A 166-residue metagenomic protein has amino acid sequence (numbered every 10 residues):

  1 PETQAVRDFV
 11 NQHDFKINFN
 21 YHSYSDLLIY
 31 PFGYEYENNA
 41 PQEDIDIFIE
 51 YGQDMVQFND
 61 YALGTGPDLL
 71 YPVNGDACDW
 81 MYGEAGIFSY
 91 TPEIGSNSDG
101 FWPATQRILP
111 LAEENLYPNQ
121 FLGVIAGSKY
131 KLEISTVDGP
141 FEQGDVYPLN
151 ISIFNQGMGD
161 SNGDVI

Functional and structural regions predicted by a protein language model:
P1-V137, E142-V146: Metallocarboxypeptidase
Y90, L149-I151, V165: Hydrophobic residues positioned within well-ordered beta-strands of beta-sheet architectures
Q143-D160: Short beta-strand elements of extracellular/lumenal beta-sandwich folds
D160-I166: Short flexible loop/turn segments that cap and initiate beta-strands
